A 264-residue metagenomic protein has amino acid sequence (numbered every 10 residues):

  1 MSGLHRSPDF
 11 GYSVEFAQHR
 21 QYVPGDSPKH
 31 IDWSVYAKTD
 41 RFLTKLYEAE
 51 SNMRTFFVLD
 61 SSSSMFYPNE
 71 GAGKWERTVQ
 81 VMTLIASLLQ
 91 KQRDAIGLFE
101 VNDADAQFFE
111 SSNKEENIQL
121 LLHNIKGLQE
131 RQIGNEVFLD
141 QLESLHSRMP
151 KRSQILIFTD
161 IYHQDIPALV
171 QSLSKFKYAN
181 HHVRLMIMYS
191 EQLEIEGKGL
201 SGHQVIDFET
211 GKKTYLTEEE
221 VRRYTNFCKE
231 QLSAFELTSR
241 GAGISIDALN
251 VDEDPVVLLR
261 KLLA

Functional and structural regions predicted by a protein language model:
M1-S112, Q154, F158-T159, K175 (+2 more regions): An amphipathic, basic-hydrophobic helix/alpha-beta surface used to engage anionic, phosphate-rich ligands or surfaces
S2-P8, S147-K151, D165, S172-A264: Von Willebrand factor type A / integrin I
W33-V35, E130-E136, Y162-H163: Short, flexible loop segments at the rims of nucleotide/cofactor-binding pockets, characterized by
V79, G134-F138, I166, C228: A conditional alpha-helix N-cap/helix-loop micro-motif detector
V81, D140-S144, A234: Well-ordered alpha-helical segments embedded in enzymatic catalytic cores
F109-N124, A264: Short, electropositive alpha-helical surface patch
N117-S153: Von Willebrand factor
T159-P167: Active-site glycine- and acidic-residue-rich loops that bind and position anionic ligands or nucleotide-like cofactors
